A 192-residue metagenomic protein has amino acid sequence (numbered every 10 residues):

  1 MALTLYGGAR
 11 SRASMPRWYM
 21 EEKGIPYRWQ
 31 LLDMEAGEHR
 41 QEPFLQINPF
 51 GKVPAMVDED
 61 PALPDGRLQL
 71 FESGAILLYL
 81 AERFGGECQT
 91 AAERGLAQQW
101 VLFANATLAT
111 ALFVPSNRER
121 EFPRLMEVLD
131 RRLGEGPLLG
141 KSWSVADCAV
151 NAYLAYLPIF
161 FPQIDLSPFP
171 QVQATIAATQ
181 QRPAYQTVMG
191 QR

Functional and structural regions predicted by a protein language model:
M1-R124, D130: GST-like domain detector, emphasizing the conserved glutathione-binding G-site in the N-terminal thioredoxin-like
L80, A92, W100-P183, V188: GST-like fold's C-terminal all-alpha helical module
G190-R192: Terminal-tail/helix-coil boundary detector
